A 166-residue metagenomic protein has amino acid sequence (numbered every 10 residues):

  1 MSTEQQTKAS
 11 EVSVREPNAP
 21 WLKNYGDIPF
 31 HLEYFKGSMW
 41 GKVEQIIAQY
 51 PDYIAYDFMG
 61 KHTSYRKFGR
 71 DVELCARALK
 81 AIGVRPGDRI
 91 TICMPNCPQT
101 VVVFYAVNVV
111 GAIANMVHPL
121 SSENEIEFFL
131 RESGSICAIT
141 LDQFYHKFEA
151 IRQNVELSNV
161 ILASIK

Functional and structural regions predicted by a protein language model:
M1-K36: Flexible, non-catalytic linker and terminal segments flanking ANL/adenylate-forming cores
S2-A9, V109-K166: Structural core segment of the AMP-binding/adenylate-forming
E16-A19, G41-S64: AMP-dependent adenylate-forming
H31-Y34, K67, A114-V117: Short, flexible loop segments at the rims of nucleotide/cofactor-binding pockets, characterized by
F35, D52-C97, V101-Y105, S122-E127: Conserved AMP-binding/adenylate-forming core of the ANL superfamily
A48, K80, N108, R131: Short polybasic/polar patches that bind polyanions
Y50-P51, G83, S133, V155: A structural signal for short coil/turn segments at secondary-structure junctions
